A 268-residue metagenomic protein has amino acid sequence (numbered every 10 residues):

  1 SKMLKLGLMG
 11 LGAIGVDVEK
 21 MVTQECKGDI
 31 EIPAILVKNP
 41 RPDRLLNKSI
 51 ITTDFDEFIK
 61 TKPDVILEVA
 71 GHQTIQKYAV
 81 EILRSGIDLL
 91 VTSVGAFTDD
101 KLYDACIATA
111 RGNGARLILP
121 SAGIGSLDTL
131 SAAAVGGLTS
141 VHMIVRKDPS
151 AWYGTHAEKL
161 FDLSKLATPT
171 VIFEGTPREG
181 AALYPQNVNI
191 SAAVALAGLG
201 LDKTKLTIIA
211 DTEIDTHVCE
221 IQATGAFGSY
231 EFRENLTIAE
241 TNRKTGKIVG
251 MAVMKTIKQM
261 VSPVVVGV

Functional and structural regions predicted by a protein language model:
K2-G7: Extreme N-terminal starter segment of soluble prokaryotic enzymes
M9, I124-V268: Active-site-lining helix/loop region of Rossmann-like oxidoreductase modules
G15-V16: N-terminal Rossmann-fold NAD(P) dinucleotide-binding loop
E25-L45: NAD(P)-binding Rossmann-fold cofactor-contacting core
L46-D54, F58: Active-site regions of enzymes building and remodeling cell-envelope glycoconjugates
F55-R84, A96-D100: Beta-loop-alpha module in the N-terminal Rossmann-like domain of NAD(P)-dependent dehydrogenases, especially those
E68, V91, L117-S121, M143: General beta-strand structural signal in soluble alpha/beta enzymes
V80, V94-A115: Rossmann-fold NAD(P)-binding glycine/threonine-rich loop
